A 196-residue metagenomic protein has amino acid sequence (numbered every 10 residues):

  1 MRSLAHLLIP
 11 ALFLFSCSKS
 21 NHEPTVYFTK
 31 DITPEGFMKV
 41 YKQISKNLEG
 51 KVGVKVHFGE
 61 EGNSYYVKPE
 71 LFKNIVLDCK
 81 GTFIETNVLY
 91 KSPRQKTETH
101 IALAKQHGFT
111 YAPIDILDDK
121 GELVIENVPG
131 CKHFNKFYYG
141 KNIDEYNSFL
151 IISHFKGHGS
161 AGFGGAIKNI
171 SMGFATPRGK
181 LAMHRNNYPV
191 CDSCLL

Functional and structural regions predicted by a protein language model:
R2-P10: Sec-dependent signal peptide recognition, specifically the positively charged N-region followed immediately by
C17-L196: N-terminal and secondary-structure boundary signal
